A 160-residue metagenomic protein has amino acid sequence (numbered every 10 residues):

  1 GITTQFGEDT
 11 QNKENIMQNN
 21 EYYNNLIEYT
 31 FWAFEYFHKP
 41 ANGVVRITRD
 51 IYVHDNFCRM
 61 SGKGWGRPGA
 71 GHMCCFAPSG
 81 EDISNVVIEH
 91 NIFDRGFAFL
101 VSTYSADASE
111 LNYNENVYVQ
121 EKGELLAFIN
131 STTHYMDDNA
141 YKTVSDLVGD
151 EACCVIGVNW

Functional and structural regions predicted by a protein language model:
G1-E14, Y29-V45, W65-S79, R95-Y104: Extracellular beta-strand/beta-solenoid scaffold signature
G1-Q5, Q11-F31, R46-G62, S84-R95 (+2 more regions): Right-handed parallel beta-helix
C58, C74-C75, C153-C154: Generic recognition of cysteine residues
E81-E89, G96, L100-W160: Acidic, glycine- and Ser/Thr-rich low-complexity intrinsically disordered tracts in extracellular/secreted proteins
